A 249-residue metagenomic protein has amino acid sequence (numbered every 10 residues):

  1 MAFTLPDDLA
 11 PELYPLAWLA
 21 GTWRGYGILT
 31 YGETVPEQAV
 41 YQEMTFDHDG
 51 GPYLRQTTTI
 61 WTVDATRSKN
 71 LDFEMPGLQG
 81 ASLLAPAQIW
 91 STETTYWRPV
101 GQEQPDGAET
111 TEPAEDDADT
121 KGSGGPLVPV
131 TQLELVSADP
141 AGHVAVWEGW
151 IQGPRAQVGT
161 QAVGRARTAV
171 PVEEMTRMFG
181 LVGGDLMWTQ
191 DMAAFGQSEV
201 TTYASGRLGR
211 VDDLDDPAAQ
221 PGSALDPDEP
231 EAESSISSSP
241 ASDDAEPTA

Functional and structural regions predicted by a protein language model:
M1-A249: Hydrophobic small-molecule pocket/channel-lining residues, especially in calycin-type beta-barrels
